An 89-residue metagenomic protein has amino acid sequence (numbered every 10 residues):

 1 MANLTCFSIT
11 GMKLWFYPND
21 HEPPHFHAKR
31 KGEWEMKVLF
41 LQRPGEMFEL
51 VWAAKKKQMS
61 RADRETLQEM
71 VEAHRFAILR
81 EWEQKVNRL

Functional and structural regions predicted by a protein language model:
M1-F16: Negatively charged, low-complexity tracts enriched in Asp/Glu with abundant Ser/Thr
N3, A28-K29, K37, R64 (+2 more regions): Functionally constrained cores in energy, signaling, and assembly domains
T10-M12, D20, M47, A77: Alpha-helical structural elements
F16-Y17, W82: Aromatic side chains
Y17-R61: A short, structured beta-strand/loop element
W52-L89: Well-ordered alpha/beta subsegment
